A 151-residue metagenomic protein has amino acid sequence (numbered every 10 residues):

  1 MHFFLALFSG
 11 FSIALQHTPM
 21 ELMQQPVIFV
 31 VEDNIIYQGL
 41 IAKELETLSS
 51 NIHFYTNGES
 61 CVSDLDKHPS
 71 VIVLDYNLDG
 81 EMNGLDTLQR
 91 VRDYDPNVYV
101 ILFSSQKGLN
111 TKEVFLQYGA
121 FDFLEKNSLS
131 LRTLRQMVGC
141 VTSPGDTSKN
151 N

Functional and structural regions predicted by a protein language model:
E32: Conserved acidic carboxylate
I35-Y55: Two-component/phosphorelay signaling modules centered on CheY-like receiver
F54-V71, Y76-D79: Acidic, metal-coordinating helix/loop segments flanking the phosphotransfer/catalytic sites of two-component signaling
I72, V100, F123-L124: Two-component signal transduction core modules
L85-N97: Short amphipathic alpha-helix used as the core "switch/output" element in two-component signaling
K107-L124, R132: Alpha4 helix (beta4-alpha4-beta5 surface) of REC/receiver domains from two-component response regulators
T133-D146: Receiver (REC) domain switch/output surface
